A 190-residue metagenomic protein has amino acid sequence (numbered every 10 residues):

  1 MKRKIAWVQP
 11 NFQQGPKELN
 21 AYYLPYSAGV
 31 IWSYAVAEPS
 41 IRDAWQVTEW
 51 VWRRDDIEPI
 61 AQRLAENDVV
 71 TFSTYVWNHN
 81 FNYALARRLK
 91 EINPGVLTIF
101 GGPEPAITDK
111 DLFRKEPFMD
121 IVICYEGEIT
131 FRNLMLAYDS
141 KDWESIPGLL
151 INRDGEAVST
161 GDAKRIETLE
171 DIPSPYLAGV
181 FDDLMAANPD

Functional and structural regions predicted by a protein language model:
M1-I5: Extreme N-terminal starter segment of soluble prokaryotic enzymes
W7-Q13: Short loop/turn segments at strand-loop or loop-helix junctions that form parts of catalytic or ligand-binding pockets
Q14-A28: Glycine- and acidic-residue-enriched helix-capping/strand-helix junction motifs
G15-P16, N80, R132, D182: Glycine/Thr-rich phosphate-binding loops of Rossmann-like dinucleotide-binding domains
I31-A37: A short, N-terminal amphipathic alpha-helix
Y34, A44-T168: Glycine-rich beta-alpha loop elements in corrinoid/cobalamin-binding modules across cobalamin-dependent enzymes
E170, P175-D190: Radical SAM [4Fe-4S] cluster-binding motif and immediate context
